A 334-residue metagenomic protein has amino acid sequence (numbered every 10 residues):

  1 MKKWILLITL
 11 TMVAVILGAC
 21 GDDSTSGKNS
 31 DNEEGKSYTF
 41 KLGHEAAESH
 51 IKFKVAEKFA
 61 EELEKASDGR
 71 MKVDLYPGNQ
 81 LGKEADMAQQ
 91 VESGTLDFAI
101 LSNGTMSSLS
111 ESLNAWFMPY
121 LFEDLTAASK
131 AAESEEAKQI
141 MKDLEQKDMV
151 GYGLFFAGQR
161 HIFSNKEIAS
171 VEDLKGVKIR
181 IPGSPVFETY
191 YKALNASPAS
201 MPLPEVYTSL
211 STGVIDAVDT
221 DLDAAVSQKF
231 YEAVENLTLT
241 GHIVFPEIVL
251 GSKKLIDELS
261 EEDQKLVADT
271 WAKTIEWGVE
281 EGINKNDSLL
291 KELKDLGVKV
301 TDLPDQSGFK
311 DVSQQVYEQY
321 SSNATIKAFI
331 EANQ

Functional and structural regions predicted by a protein language model:
M1-I5: Positively charged n-region of N-terminal signal peptides that target proteins for export
L6-M12: Sec-dependent N-terminal signal peptides
I16-A19: C-terminal motif of bacterial Sec signal peptides marking the signal peptidase cleavage site
G21-T126, E136, E145-Q334: N-terminal secretory/targeting leader peptides
K130-K142: Signature of the catalytic double-stranded beta-helix
